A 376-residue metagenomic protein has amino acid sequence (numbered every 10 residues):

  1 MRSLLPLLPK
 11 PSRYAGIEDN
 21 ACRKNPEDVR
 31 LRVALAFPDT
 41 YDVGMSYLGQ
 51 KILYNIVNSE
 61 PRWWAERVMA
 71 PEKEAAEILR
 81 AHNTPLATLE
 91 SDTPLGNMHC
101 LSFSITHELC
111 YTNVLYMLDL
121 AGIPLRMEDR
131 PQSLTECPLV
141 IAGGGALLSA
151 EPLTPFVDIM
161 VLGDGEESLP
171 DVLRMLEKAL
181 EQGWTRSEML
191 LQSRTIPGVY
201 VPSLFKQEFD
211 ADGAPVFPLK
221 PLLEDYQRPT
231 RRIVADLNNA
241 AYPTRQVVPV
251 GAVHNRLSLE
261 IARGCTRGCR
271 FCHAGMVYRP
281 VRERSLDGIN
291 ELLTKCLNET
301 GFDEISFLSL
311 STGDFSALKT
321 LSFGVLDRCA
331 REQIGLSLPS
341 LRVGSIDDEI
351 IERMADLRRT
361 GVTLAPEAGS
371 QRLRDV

Functional and structural regions predicted by a protein language model:
L4-A34, Y41-D42, P202, F209-S258: N-terminal [4Fe-4S]-dependent radical SAM core
L35-A36, K295-V376: Conserved SAM/AdoMet-binding glycine-rich loop
L35-D39, V57, R245-H273, L297: N-terminal pre-triad scaffold of radical SAM enzymes
A36-P38, V68, S104, G143 (+1 more regions): Short hydrophobic segments within beta-strands
I52-W64, D327-R331: Short helix-loop-beta junction
P61-E74: A short beta-strand-loop structural module common to alpha/beta enzyme folds
P71-K220: Glycine-rich beta-alpha loop elements in corrinoid/cobalamin-binding modules across cobalamin-dependent enzymes
C272-G288: Iron-sulfur (Fe-S) cluster-binding segments and ferredoxin-like electron-carrier domains, especially [2Fe-2S]
